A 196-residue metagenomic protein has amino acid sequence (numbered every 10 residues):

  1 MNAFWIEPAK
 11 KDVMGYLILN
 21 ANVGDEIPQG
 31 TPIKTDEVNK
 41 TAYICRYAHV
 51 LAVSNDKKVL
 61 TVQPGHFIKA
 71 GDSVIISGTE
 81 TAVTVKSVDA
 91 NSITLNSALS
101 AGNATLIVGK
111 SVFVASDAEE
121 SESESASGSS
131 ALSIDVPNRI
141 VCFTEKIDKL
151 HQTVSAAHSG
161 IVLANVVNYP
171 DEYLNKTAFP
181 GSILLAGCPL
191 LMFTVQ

Functional and structural regions predicted by a protein language model:
M1-Q196: Surface-exposed, low-hydrophobicity beta-strand/loop segments enriched in small/polar/acidic residues
